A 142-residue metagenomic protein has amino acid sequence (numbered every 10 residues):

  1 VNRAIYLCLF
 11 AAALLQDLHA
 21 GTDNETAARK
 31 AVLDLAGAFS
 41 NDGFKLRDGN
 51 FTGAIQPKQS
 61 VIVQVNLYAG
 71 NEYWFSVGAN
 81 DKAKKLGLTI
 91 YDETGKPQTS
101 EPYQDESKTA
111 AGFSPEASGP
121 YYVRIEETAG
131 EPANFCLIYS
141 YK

Functional and structural regions predicted by a protein language model:
N2-C8: Sec-dependent signal peptide recognition, specifically the positively charged N-region followed immediately by
G21-I62: Non-catalytic extracellular/lumenal accessory regions of secreted precursors
I62-A79, Y122-I125: Hydrophobic beta-strand segments within beta-rich accessory/binding domains
Q64-V65, E106-A117: Beta-sandwich interaction modules
N71-Y73, K84-L88, A133-F135: Short beta-strand/loop motifs in extracellular/secreted proteins, especially within beta-sandwich accessory domains
D81-P97: Short, surface-exposed beta-strand/strand-loop-strand elements in extracellular ectodomains
S114-P132: Noncatalytic modules at the cell exterior or secretory-pathway interfaces, chiefly beta-strand-rich lectin/adhesion
A129-K142: Edge beta-strands of jelly-roll/beta-sandwich modules across compartments, strongly enriched in secreted/luminal
